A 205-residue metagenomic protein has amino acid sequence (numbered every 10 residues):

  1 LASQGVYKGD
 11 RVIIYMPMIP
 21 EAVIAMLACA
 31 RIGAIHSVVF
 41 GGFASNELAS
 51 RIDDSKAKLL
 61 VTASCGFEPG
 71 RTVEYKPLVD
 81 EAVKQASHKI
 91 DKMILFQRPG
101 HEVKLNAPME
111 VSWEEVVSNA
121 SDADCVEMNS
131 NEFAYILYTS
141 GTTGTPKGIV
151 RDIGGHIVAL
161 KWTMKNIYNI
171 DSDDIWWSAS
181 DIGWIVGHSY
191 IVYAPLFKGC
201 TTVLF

Functional and structural regions predicted by a protein language model:
L1-A49, I175, A179-I182: Conserved AMP-binding/adenylate-forming
Q4, R31-E115: Structural core segment of the AMP-binding/adenylate-forming
V12, C29, F133, T139-T142 (+2 more regions): Conserved S/T- and glycine-rich ATP-binding loop of Class I adenylate-forming
A25-A30, V79, A194-P195: Short hydrophobic alpha-helical segments of the AMP-binding
G33, T142, G199: Conserved G/P- and acidic residue-centered "switch" motifs that form tight phosphate/ATP-binding loops in soluble
H36, L59, W176, T202-V203: A short hydrophobic/small-residue beta-strand
M93-F96, N106-Y138, T145, G155 (+2 more regions): Conserved pre-ATP/AMP-binding loop-to-beta segment of ANL
I157-I175, G183-F205: Conserved AMP-binding/adenylation subdomain of ANL enzymes
